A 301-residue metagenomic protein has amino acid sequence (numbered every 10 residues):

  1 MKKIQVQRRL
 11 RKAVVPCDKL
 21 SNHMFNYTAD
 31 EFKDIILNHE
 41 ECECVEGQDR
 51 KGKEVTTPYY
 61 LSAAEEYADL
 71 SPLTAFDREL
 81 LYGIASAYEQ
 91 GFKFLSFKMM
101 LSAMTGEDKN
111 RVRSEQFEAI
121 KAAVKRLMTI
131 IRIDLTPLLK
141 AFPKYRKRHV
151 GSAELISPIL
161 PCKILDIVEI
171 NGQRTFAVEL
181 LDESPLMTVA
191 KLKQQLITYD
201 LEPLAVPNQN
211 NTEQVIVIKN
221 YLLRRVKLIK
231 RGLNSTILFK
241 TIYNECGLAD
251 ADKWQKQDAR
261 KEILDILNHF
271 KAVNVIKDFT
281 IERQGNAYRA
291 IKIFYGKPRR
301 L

Functional and structural regions predicted by a protein language model:
M1-L301: Charged, alpha-helix-forming regions
